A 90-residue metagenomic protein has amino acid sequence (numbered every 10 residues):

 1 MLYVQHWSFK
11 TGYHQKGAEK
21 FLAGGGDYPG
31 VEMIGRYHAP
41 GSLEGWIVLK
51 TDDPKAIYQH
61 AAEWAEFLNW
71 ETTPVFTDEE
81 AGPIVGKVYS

Functional and structural regions predicted by a protein language model:
M1-S90: Conserved, structured core segments of small domains
